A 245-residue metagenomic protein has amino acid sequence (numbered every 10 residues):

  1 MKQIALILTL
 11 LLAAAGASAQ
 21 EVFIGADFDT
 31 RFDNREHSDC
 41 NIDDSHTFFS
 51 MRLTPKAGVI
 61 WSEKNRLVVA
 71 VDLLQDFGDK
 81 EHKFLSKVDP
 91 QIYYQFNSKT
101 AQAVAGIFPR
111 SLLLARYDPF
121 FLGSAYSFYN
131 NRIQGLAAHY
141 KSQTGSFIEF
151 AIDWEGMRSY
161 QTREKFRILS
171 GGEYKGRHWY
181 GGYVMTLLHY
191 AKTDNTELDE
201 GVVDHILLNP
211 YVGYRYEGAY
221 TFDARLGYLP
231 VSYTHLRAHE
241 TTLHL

Functional and structural regions predicted by a protein language model:
M1-G25, A138: Bacterial Sec-dependent N-terminal signal peptides
A19-E36, A103, S146: Transmembrane beta-strand segments of Gram-negative outer membrane beta-barrel proteins
V22, E63-V69, T100-V104, T144-F150 (+2 more regions): Repeated loop/turn-to-beta-strand initiation elements of outer-membrane beta-barrel proteins
R31-R52: Surface-exposed strand-loop-strand hairpins of Gram-negative outer-membrane beta-barrel proteins
E36-H37, Q102-E173, H189: Surface-exposed coil loops of outer-membrane beta-barrel proteins
D43-F49, E81-S86, Y126-N130, S159-K165 (+2 more regions): Replace "Gram-negative outer membrane beta-barrel proteins" with "bacterial and organellar outer membrane beta-barrel
L53-V59, I92-F96, L136-Y140, S170-Y174 (+2 more regions): Residues on the lipid-exposed face of transmembrane beta-strands in outer-membrane beta-barrel proteins
T234-T241: Conserved small/polar residues in nucleotide/adenosyl-binding loops
